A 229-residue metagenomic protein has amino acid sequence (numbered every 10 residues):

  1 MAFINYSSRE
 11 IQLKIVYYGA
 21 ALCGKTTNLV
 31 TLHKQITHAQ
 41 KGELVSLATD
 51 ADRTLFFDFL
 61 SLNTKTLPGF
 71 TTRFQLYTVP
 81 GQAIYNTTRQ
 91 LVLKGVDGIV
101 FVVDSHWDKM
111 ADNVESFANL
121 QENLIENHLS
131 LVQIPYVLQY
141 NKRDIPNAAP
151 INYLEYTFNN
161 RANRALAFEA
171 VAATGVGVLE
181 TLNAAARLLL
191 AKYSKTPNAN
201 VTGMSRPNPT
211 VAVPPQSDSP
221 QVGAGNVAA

Functional and structural regions predicted by a protein language model:
A2-L47: Conserved G1/Walker A P-loop phosphate-binding module
S8, D52-L55, K65-F70, Q90-G95 (+2 more regions): Conserved catalytic network of the ASCE P-loop NTPase/AAA+ motor domain
L22, Q82-A83, H106-D108, K142-P146 (+1 more regions): Conserved nucleotide-binding/hydrolysis micro-motifs of P-loop NTPases
L44-I84: Switch I (G2) and immediately adjacent beta-strands of P-loop GTPase domains
Y85-D108: Inter-motif core of Ras-like GTPase G domains
G98, S105-N163: Conserved C-terminal guanine-recognition region of P-loop GTPase G domains, centered on the G4
R143-N198: Canonical P-loop GTPase G-domain recognition
G175-L179, R187-A229: C-terminal-of-GTPase-core extension/linker across diverse P-loop GTPases
